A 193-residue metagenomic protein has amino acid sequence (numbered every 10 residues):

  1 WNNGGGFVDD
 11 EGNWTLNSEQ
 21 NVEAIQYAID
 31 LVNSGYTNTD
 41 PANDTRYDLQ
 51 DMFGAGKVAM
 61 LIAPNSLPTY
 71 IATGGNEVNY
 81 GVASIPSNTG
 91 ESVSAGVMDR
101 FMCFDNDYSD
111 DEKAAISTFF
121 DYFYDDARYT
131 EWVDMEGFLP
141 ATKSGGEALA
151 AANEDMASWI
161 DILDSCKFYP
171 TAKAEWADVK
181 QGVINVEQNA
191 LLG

Functional and structural regions predicted by a protein language model:
W1-E11, A95-D105, V179-N189: Periplasmic solute-binding protein
G12-A42: Glycine-centered hinge/linker elements that transmit conformational signals in sensory and ligand-binding systems
N33-Y36, T73-F138: Extracytoplasmic/periplasmic substrate-recognition and gating elements
T39-G54: Short helix-initiation/N-cap motifs at beta->coil->alpha
R46, A63-P68, D99: Beta->alpha turn/N-cap motifs
Q50-D51, L67-G75: Pocket-flanking alpha-helical
A59-P64, G81: Paired acidic/hydrophobic, glycine-rich loop segments that form the ligand-binding mouth/hinge of periplasmic-binding
A83, V133-N189: Long, aromatic- and glycine/proline-rich binding clefts that accommodate carbohydrate-like moieties
